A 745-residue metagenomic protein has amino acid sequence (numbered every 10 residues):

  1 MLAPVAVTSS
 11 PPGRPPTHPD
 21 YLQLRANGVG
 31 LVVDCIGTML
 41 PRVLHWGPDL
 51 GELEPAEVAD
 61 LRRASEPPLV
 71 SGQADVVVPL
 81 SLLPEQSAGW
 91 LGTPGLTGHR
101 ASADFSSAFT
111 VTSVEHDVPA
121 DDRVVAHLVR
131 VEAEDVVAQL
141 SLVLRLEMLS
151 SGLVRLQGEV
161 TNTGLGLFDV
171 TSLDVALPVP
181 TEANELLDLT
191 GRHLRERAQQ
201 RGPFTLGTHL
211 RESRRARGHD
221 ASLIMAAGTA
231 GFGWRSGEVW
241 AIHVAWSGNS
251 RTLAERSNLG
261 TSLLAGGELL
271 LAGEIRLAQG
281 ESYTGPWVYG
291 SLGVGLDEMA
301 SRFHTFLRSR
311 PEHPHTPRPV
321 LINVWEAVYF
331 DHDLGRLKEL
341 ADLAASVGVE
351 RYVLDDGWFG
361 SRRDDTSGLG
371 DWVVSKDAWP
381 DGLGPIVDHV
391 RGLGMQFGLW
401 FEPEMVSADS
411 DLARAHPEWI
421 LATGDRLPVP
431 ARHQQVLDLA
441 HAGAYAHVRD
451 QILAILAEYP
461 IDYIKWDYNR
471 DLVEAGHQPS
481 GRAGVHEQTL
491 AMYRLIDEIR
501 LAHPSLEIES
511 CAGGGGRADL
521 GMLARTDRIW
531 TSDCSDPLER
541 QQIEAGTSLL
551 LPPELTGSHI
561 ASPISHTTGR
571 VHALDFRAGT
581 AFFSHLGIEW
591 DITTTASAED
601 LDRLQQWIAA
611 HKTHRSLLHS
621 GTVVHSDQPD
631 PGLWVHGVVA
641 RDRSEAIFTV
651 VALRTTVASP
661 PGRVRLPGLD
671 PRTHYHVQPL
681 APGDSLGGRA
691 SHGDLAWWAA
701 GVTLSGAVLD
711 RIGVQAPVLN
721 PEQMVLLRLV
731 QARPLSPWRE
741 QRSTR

Functional and structural regions predicted by a protein language model:
D20-Q23, V29-L31, P41-E255, H674-D694: Polysaccharide-binding surfaces and accessory modules of carbohydrate-active proteins
G28, G158, G280, I322 (+8 more regions): Conserved, mostly hydrophobic/aromatic
G28, Q628-P671: Carbohydrate-binding surface patches
G72, V76-T110, G231-S250, G290-E312 (+4 more regions): Glycine-rich, aromatic-flanked loop segments that form ligand/cofactor-binding clefts across common enzyme folds
V111, I275-G293, E722-V730: Short Pro-Gly-centered flexible turn/kink motifs
H315-D450, Y463: Aromatic-lined carbohydrate-binding/catalytic grooves of carbohydrate-active enzymes
P380-G382, R414-H416, I420-D575, H585-T594 (+1 more regions): Active-site neighborhood of glycoside hydrolase catalytic domains
T655-R745: C-terminal beta-sandwich/jelly-roll accessory domains of carbohydrate-active enzymes
